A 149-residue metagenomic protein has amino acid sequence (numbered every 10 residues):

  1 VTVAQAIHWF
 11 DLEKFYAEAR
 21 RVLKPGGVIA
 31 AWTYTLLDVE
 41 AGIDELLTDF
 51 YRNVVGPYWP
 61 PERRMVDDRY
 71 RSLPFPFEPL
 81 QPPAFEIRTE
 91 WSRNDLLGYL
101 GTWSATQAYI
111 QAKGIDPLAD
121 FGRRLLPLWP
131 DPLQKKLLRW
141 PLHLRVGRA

Functional and structural regions predicted by a protein language model:
T2: A conserved beta-strand element that flanks and buttresses the S-adenosyl-L-methionine
W9-V22: A short, conserved alpha-helix within the catalytic core of class I
E13, Y58-R63, A108-I115: A short, aromatic/hydrophobic, helix- or strand-capping loop or linear motif that either lines the entrance/gate
R20, K24-W91: Conserved catalytic/acceptor-binding region of the Class I
D68-A149: Conserved Class I S-adenosyl-L-methionine
